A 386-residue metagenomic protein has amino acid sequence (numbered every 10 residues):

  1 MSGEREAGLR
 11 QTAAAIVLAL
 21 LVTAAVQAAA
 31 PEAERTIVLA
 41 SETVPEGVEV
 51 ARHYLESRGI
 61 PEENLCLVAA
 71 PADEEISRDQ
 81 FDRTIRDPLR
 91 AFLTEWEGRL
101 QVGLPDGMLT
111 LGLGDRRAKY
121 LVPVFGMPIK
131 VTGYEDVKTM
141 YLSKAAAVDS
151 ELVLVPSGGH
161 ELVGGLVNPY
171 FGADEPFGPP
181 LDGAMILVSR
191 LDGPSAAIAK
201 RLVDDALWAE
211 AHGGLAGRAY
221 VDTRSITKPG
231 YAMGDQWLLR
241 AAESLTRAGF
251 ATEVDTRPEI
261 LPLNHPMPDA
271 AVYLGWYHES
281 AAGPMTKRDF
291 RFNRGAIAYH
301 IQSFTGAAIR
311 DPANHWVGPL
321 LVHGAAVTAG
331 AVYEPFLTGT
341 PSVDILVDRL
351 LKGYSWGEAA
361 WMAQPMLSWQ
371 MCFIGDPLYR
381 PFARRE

Functional and structural regions predicted by a protein language model:
S2-A13: Short, basic, low-complexity termini and linkers enriched in Ser/Thr/Gly/Pro that act as targeting/leader peptides
E6-A7, A24-V26: Generic structural signal for short, solvent-exposed loop/turn connectors between secondary structure elements
T12-A24: Bacterial N-terminal signal peptides
A29-E386: Cysteine-dependent hydrolase recognition
